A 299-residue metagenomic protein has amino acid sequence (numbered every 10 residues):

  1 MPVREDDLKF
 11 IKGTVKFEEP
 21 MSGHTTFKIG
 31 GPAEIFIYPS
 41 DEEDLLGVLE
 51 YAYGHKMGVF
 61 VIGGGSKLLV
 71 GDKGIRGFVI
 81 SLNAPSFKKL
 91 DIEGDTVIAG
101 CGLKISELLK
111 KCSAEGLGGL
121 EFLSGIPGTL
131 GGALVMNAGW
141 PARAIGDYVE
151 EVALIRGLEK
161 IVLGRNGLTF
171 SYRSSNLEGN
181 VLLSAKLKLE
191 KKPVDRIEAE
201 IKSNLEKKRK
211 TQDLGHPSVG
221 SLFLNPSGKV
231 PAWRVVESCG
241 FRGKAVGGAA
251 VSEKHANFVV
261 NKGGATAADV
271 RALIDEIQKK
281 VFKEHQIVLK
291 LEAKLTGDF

Functional and structural regions predicted by a protein language model:
P2-L130: Anion-binding (especially nucleotide phosphate/pyrophosphate-binding) glycine-rich loop and adjoining beta-alpha core
L8-F10, S22, G54, K73 (+6 more regions): A generic structural signal for short, non-catalytic loop/turn and secondary-structure boundary residues
K16-F17, I155-D275, K279-K280, E284-F299: Phosphate/pyrophosphate- and phosphate-bearing ligand-binding catalytic cores of soluble enzymes
G30-G31, I35-E42, L69-K88, V135-R165 (+1 more regions): Structural signature of FAD isoalloxazine-binding scaffolds in flavoprotein oxidoreductases
H55, I62-G64, Y148, H216-P217 (+1 more regions): Short, basic and Ser/Thr-rich N-terminal targeting/leader segments
C112, L130, L134-A138, A153-R156 (+2 more regions): Short, well-ordered alpha-helical segments in soluble proteins
S113-E115, G119-E150, S218, L224: A gly/ser-rich beta-alpha-beta helix-loop segment of oxidoreductase catalytic cores
